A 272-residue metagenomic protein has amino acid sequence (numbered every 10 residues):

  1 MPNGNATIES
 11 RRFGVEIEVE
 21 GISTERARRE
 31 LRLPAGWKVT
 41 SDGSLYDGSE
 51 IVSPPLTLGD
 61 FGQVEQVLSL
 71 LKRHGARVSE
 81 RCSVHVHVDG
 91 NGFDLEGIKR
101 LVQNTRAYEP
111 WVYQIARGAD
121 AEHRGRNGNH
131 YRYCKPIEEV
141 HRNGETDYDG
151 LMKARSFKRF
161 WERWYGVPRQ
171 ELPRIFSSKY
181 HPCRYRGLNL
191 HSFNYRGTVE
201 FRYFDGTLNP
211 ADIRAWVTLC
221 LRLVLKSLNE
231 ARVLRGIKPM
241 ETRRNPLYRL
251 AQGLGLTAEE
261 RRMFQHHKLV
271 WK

Functional and structural regions predicted by a protein language model:
M1-V78, N91-K272: C-terminal accessory/tail domains of diverse enzymes
